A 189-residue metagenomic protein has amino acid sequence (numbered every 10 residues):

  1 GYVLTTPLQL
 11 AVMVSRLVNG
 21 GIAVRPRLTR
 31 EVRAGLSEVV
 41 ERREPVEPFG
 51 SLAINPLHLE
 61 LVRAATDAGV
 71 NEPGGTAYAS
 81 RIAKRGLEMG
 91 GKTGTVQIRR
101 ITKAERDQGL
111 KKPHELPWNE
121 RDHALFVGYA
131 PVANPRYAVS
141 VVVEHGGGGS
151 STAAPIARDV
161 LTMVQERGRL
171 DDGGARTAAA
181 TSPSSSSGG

Functional and structural regions predicted by a protein language model:
G1-G50, T66-D171: Active-site beta-strand/loop architecture of penicillin-binding DD-peptidases
Q165-G189: Gram-negative outer-membrane assembly/targeting C-terminal domains
